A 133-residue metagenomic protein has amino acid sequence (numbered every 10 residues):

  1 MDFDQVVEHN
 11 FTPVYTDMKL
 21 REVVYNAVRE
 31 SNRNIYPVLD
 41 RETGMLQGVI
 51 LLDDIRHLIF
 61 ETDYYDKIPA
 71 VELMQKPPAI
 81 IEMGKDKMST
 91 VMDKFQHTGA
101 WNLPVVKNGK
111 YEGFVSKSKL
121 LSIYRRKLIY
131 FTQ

Functional and structural regions predicted by a protein language model:
M1-T12, R21-E22, D54, D66-A79: Bateman (tandem CBS) regulatory domains
V14-R33, L39, I59, I80-W101 (+2 more regions): The conserved cystathionine-beta-synthase
V38, M45-L46: Anionic-ligand-binding alpha/beta catalytic cores of soluble enzymes and soluble regulatory domains that recognize
Q47-I55, F114-L121: Short hydrophobic beta-strand motif reused across regulatory alpha/beta modules
T62-Y64: Beta-strand/loop-dominated core regions that host nucleotide or nucleotide-derived cofactor-binding catalytic loops
